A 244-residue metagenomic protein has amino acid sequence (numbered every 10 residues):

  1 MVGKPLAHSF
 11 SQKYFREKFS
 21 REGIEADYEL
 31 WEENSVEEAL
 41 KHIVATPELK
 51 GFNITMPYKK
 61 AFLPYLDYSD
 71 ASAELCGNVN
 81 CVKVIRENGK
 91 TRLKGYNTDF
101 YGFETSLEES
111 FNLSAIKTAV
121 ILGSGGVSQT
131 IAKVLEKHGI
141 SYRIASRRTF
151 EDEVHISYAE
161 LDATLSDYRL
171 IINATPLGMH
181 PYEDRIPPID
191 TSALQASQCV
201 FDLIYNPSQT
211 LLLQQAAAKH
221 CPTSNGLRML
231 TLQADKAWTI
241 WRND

Functional and structural regions predicted by a protein language model:
M1-S110, K219: Phosphate/diphosphate ligand-binding glycine-rich loop within oxidoreductases
G3, N97-F100, L107, F111 (+1 more regions): Glycine-rich adenosine-cofactor-binding loop
P5, R148-T149, N206: Residues in the short beta-alpha loop(s) of Rossmann-like NAD(P)-binding domains
A26-Y28, A119, Y142, T223: Hydrophobic anchor at the start of a short beta-strand that flanks the dinucleotide cofactor-binding loop
I54-A61, V127, P176-M179, N206: Short glycine-rich anion-binding loops that position phosphate/pyrophosphate groups of nucleotides and phosphorylated
T105-E109, C221-D244: Active-site capping/gating segments
K137-V154: NAD(P)-binding Rossmann-fold cofactor-contacting core
D152-S224: Rossmann-like adenosine-cofactor binding region
